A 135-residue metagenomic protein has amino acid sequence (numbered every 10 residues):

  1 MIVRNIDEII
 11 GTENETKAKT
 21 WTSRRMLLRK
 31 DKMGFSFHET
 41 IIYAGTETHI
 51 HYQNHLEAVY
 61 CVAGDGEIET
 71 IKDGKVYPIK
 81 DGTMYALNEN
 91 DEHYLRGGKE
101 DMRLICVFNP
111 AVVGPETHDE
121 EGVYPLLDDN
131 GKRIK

Functional and structural regions predicted by a protein language model:
M1-F35, T117-K135: A short, N-terminal "cap"/entry segment at the start of jelly-roll beta-barrel domains of the cupin/DSBH fold
D31-M33, D73, E100-D101: Short strand-connecting beta-turns/loops that link adjacent beta-strands
F37-Q53: Conserved short histidine dyad/triad with adjacent acidic residue
T48-I50, I68-E69, L87, E92-K99: Short beta-strand His + acidic residue motifs that chelate non-heme Fe in jelly-roll/DSBH and cupin folds
N54-G66: Glycine- and acidic-residue-biased ligand/ion/polar-headgroup-sensing regions
A58, A86, E100-E116: A short hydrophobic beta-strand segment most commonly corresponding to one strand of the jelly-roll/cupin
D73-E89: Short acidic-glycine-tyrosine-enriched beta hairpin
